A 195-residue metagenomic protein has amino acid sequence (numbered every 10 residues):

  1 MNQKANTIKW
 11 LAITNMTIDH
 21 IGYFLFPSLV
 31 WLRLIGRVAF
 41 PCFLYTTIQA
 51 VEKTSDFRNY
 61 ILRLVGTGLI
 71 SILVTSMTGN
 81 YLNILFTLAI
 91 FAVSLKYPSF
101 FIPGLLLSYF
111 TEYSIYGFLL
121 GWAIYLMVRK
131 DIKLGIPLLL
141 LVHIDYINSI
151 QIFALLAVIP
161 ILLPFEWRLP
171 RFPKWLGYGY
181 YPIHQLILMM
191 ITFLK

Functional and structural regions predicted by a protein language model:
M1-K195: Alpha-helical transmembrane segments and their immediate juxtamembrane cytosolic regions
